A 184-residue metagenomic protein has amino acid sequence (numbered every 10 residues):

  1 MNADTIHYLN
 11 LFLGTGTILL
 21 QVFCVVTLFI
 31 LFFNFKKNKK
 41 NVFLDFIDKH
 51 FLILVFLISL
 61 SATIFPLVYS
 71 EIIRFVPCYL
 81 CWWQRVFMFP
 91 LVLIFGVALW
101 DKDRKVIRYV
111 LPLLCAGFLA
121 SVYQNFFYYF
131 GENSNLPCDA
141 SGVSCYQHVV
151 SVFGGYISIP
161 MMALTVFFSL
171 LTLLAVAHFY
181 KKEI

Functional and structural regions predicted by a protein language model:
M1-P77, M88-L91, F95, L99-I184: Secretory/periplasmic and organellar redox-cofactor proteins
Q84: Cys/His-rich metal-chelating microdomains
